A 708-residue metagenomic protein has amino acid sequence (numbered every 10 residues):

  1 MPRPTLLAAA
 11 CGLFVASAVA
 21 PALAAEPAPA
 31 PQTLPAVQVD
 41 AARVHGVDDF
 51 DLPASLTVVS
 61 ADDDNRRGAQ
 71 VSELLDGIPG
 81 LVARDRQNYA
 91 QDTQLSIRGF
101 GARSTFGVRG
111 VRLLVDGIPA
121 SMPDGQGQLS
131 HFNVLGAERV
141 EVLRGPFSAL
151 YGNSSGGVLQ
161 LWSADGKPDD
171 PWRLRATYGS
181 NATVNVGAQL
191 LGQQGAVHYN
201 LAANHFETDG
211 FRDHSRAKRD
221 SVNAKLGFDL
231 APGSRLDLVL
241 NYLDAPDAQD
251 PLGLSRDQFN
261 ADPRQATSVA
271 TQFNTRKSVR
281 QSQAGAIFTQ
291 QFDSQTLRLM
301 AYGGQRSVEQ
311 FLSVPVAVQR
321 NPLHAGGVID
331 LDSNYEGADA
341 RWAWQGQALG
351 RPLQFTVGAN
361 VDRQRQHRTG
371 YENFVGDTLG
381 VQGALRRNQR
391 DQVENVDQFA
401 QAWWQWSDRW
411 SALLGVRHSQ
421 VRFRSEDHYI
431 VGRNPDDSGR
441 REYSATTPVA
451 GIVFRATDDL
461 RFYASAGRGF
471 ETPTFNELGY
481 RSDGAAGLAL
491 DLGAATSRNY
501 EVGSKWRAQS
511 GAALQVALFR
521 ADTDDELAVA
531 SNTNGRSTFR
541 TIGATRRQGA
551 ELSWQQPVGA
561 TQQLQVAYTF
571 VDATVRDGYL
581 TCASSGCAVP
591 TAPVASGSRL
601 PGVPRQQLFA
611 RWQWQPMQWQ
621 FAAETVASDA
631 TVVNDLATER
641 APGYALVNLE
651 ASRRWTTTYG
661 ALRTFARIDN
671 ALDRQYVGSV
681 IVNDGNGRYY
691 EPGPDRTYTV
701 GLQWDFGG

Functional and structural regions predicted by a protein language model:
P35-R66, Q91-S96, V111: N-terminal periplasmic "start-of-domain" segments of outer-membrane beta-barrel proteins
V111, I118-R144: Short acidic/polar hinge/loop motifs at secondary-structure boundaries that mediate gating or recognition
P171, Y178-E207, R212-D250, T275-F292 (+7 more regions): Transmembrane beta-barrel wall of Gram-negative outer-membrane proteins
V197, I287-Q291, T296-V314, R455 (+4 more regions): Membrane-embedded beta-barrel scaffold of Gram-negative outer-membrane proteins
H214, D229, N241, A402 (+2 more regions): Conserved C-terminal beta-signal and adjacent last beta-strands/turns of outer-membrane beta-barrel proteins
R235-N241, K277-I430, V453-R455, A512-L518 (+3 more regions): Face-selective signature of the C-terminal outer-membrane beta-barrel domain
P246-A261, R363-E372, T378, Q420-V431 (+8 more regions): Surface-exposed extracellular loop regions of Gram-negative outer-membrane beta-barrel proteins, predominantly
R341-Q345, L349, D408, A412 (+3 more regions): Gram-negative outer-membrane beta-barrel transporters
